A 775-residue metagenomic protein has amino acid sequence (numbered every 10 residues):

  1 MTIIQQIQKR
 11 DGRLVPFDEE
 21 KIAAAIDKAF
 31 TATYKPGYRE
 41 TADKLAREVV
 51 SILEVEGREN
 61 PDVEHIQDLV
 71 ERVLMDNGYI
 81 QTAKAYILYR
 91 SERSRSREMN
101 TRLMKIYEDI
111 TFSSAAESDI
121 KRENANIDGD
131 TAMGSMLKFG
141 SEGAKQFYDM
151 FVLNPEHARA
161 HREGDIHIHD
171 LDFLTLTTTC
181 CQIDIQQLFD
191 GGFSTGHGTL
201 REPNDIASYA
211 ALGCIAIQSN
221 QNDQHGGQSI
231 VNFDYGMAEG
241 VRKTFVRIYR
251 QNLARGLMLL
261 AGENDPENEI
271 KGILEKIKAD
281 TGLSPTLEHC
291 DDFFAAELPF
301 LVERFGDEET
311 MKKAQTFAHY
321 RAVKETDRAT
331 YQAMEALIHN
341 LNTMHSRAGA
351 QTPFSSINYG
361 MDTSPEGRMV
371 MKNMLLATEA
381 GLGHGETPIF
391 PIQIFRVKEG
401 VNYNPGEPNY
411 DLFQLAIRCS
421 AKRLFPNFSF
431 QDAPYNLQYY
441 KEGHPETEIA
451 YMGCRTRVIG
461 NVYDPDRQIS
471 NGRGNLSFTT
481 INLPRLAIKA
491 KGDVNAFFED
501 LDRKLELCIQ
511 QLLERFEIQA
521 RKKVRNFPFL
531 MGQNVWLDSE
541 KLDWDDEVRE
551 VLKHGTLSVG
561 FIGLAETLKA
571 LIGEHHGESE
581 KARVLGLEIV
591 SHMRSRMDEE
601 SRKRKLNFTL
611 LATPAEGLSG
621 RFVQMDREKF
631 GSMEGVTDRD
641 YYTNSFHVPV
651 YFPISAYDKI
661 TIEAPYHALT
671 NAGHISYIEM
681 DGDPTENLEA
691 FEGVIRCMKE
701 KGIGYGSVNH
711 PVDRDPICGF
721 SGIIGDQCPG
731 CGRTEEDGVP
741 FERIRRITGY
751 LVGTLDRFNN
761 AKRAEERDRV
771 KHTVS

Functional and structural regions predicted by a protein language model:
M1-I110, A764-V770: Charged, amphipathic alpha-helical regulatory modules used for macromolecular assembly or allosteric control
I26, M237, T567-L568, I744: Buried hydrophobic packing segments
D27, V50, I509, L513 (+1 more regions): Amphipathic, well-packed alpha-helical segments that form the structural scaffold of globular domains
E92-S96, R102-K553, E574-H575, S579-R743: Conserved catalytic cores of very large enzyme subunits
R328, Q332, I338, A570 (+1 more regions): Metallocofactor- and cofactor-centric catalytic cores in central/energy metabolism, strongly enriched
L557-A570, S591, R746: Contiguous, well-ordered alpha-helical segments that form the cores/surfaces of helical PPI scaffolds
P729-S775: Long insertion/accessory domains within large nucleic-acid-processing enzymes
